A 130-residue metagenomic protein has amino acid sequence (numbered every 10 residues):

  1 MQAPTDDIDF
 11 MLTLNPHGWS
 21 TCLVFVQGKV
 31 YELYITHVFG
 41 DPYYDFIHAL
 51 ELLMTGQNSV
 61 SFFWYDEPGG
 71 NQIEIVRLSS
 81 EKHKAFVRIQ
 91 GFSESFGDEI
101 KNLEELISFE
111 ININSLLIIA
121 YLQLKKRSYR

Functional and structural regions predicted by a protein language model:
M1-Y44, L53: N-terminal "first-domain core" detector
I8-L12, F62, I73, G97 (+1 more regions): Generic preference for hydrophobic/aromatic residues in regular secondary structure cores
N15, N58, N71, N102 (+1 more regions): Detector for Asparagine
H17, K29-Y31, G69, S80-K82 (+1 more regions): Generic "edge-of-domain/loop-turn" microfeature
V24-G28, W64-D66, G91: Short acidic, glycine-rich loop/turn motifs
I35-A85: Compact, well-ordered interaction domains used in eukaryotic information-processing assemblies
L78-R130: Long protein-protein interaction modules used by eukaryotic assembly/scaffold proteins
